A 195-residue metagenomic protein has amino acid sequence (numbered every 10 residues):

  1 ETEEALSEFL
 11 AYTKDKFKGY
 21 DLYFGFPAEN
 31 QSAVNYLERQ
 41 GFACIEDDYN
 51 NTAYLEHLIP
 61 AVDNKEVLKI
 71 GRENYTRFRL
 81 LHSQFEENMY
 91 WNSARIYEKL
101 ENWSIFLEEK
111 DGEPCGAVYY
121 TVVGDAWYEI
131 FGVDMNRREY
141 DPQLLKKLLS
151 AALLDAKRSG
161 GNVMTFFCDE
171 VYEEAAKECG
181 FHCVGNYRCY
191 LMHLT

Functional and structural regions predicted by a protein language model:
E1-E3, D125-E139, R188: Conserved acetyl-CoA binding element of GNAT-fold acetyltransferases
T2-D15, R39, Y140-L154: Conserved acetyl-CoA-binding loop-helix of GNAT-fold acetyltransferases
L10, F17, F24-A28, A33-E38: Membrane-interface helix-loop-helix junctions at boundaries between adjacent transmembrane segments
D15-A28, A156-C168: Conserved GNAT acetyl-CoA-binding A-motif
Y36-V62, N162-T195: Active-site/acyl-donor-binding loops of N-acyltransferases
D48, L58-W91: Short amphipathic alpha-helix that is part of the acyltransferase structural core
E86-M135: A conserved beta-strand-loop-helix scaffold within acyl/acetyltransferase catalytic domains
P142-D169, C179-F181: C-terminal structured domain segments
